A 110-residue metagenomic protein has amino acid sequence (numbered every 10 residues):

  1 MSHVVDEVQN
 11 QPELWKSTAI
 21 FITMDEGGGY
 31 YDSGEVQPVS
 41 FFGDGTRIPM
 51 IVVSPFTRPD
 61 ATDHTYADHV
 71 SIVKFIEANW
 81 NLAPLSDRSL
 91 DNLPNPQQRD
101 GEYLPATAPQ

Functional and structural regions predicted by a protein language model:
M1-Q110: N-terminal pro-sequences and low-complexity stem/linker regions of secreted or lumenal proteins
